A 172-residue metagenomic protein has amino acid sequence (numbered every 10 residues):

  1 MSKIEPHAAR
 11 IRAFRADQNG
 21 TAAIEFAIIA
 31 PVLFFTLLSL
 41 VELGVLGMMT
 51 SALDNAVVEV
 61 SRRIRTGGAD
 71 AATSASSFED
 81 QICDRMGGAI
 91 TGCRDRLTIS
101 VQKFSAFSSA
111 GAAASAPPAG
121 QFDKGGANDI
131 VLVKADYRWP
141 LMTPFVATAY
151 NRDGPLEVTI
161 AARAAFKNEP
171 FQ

Functional and structural regions predicted by a protein language model:
M1-D84: Alpha-helical assembly-interface signal, strongest on the long, hydrophobic N-terminal helix that forms
S2-K3, E59-Q172: Short, conserved structural patches
